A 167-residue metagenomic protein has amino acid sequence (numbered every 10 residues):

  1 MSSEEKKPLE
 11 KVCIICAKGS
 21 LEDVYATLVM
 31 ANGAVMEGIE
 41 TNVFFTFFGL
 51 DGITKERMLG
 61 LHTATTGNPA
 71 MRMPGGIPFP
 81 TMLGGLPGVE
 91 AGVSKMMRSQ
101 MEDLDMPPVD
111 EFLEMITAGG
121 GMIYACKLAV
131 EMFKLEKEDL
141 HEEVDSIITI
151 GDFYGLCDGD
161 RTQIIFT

Functional and structural regions predicted by a protein language model:
M1-D23, V29-N32: N-terminal glycine-/serine-/threonine-rich phosphate-binding loop
I14-V24, I53-T54, Q100-L104: Short, glycine-rich nucleotide/cofactor-binding loops
Y25-G38, V43: Histidine-anchored nucleotide/phosphate-binding helix
T41-F47, Y124-K127: Short internal beta-strands
G49-H62: N-terminal beta-loop-helix "entrance" segment that forms/cooperates in small-molecule cofactor or anionic ligand
L61-M97, M101, D105: A glycine-rich helix N-cap at a beta->alpha junction
P87-K137: Mid-chain, well-packed structural core segment of small domains
A125, E138-H141, D145-T167: Glycine-rich, aromatic-bearing surface loops/beta-hairpins
